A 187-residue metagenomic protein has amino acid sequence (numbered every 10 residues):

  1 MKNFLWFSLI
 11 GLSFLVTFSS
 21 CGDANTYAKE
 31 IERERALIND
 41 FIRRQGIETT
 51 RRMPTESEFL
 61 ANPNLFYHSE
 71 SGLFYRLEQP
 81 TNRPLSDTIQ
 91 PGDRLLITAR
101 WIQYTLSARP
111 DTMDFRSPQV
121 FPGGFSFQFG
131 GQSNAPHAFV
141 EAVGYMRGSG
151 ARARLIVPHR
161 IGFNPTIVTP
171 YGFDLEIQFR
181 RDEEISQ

Functional and structural regions predicted by a protein language model:
M1-C21: Sec-dependent bacterial lipoprotein signal peptides
C21-Q187: Cross-family detector of peptidyl-prolyl cis-trans isomerase
